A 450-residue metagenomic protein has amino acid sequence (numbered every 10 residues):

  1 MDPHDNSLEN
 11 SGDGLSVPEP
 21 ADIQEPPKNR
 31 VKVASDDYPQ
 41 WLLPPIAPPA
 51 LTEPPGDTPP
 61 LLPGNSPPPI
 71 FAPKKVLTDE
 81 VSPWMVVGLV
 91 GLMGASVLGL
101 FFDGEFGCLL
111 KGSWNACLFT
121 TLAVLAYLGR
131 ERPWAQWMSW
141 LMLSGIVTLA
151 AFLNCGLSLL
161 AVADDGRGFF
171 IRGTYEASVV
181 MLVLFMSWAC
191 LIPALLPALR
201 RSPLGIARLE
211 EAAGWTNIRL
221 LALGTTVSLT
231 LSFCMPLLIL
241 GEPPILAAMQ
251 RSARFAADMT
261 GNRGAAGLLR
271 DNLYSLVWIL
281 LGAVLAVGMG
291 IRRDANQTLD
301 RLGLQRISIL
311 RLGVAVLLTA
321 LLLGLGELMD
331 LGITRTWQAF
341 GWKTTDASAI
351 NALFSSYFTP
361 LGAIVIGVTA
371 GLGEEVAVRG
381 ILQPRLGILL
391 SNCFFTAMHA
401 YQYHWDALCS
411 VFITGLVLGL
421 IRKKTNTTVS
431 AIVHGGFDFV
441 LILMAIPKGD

Functional and structural regions predicted by a protein language model:
D2, V33, D37, L42-P44 (+4 more regions): Transmembrane helix-loop-helix hairpins at the membrane interface of multi-pass integral membrane proteins
S11-Q24, N29-V31, S35, T52 (+1 more regions): Low-complexity, Pro/Ser/Thr/Gly/Ala-rich intrinsically disordered linkers and tails that serve as
E80-V86, W134-S144: Membrane-interfacial loop-to-transmembrane alpha-helix junctions, especially the N-terminal start
M93-G99, S144-L160, T225-L238: Hydrophobic alpha-helical transmembrane segments and adjacent interfacial helices in integral membrane proteins
G107-T121, I171-C190, G267-L280: Alpha-helical transmembrane segments of polytopic membrane proteins
L118-Q136: Canonical alpha-helical transmembrane segments
R172-T174, I206-W278, V287-T369: Juxtamembrane helix-loop-helix connectors linking adjacent transmembrane helices in multi-pass membrane enzymes
V183-G205, V284-A295: Membrane-water interface of transmembrane alpha-helices
